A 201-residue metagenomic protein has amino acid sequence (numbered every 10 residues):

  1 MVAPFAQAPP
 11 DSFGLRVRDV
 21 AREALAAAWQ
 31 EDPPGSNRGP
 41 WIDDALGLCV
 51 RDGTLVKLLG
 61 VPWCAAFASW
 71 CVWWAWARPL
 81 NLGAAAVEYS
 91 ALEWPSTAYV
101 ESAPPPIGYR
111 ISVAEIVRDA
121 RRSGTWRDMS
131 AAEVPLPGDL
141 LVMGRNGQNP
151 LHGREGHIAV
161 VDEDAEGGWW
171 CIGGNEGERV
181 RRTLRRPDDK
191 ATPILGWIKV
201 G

Functional and structural regions predicted by a protein language model:
M1, M129, K199-G201: Short intrinsically disordered terminal tails
M1-A86, A91: N-terminal capping segments
F13, L80-E178: ...with weaker cross-activation on analogous glycine-rich loops/strands in unrelated enzymes
A28, C49, A85, P95 (+3 more regions): Low-complexity, intrinsically disordered/propeptide-like segments
R38-G39, D52, I111, R122-S123 (+1 more regions): Positively charged, low-complexity intrinsically disordered regions
L46, V50, F67, A120-R121 (+2 more regions): Solvent-exposed, flexible loop/coil residues
D164-G201: Active-site signature of cysteine proteases
